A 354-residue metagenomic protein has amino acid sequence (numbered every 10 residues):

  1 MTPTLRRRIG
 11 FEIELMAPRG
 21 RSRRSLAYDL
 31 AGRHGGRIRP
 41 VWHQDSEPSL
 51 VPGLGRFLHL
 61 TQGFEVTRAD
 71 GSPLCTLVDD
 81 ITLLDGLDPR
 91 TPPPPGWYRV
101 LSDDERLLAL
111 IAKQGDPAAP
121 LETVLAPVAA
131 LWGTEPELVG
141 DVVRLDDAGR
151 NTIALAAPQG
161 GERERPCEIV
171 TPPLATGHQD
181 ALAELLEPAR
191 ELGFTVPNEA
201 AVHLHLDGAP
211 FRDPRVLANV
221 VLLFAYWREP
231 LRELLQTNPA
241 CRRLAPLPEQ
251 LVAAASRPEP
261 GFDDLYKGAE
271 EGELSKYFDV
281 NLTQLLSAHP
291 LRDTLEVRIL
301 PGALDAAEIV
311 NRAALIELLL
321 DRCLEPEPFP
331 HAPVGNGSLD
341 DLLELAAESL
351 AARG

Functional and structural regions predicted by a protein language model:
M1-T195, A209-G354: C-terminal accessory/tail domains of diverse enzymes
E199: Active-site histidine-anchored catalytic micro-motif
